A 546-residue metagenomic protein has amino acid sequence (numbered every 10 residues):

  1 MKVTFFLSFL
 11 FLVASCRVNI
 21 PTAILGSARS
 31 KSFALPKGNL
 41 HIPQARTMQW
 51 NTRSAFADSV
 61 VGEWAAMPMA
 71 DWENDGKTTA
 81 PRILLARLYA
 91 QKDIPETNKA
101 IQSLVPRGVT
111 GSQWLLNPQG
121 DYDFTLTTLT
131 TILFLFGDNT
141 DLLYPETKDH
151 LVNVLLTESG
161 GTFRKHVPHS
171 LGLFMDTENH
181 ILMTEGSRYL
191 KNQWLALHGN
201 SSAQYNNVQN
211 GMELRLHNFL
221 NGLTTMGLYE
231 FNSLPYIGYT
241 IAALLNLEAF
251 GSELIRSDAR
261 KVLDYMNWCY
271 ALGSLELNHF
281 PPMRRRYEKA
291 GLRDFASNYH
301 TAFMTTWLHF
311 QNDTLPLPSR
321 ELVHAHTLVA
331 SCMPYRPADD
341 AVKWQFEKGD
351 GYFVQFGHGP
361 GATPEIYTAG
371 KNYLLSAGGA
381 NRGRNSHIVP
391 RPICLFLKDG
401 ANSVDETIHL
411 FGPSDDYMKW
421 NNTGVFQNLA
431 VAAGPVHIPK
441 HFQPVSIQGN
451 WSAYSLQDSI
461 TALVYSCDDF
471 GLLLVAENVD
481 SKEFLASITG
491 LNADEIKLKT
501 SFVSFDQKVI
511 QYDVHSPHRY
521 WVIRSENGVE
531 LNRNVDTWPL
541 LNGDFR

Functional and structural regions predicted by a protein language model:
T4-L12: Sec-dependent N-terminal signal peptides
P21-M183, V208-L216, H309-R546: Ser/Thr/Asn(+Pro)-rich, low-complexity disordered segments
M48-G62, A70-T78, L84, S201-S202 (+5 more regions): Catalytic cores of extracellular degradative/oxidative enzymes
L133-I237, I241-A271, E276: Eukaryote-skewed repeat-based solenoidal scaffolds used as protein-protein interaction platforms, primarily
L245, S257-L322: Extended amphipathic alpha-helical segments with heptad-repeat/coiled-coil character used for oligomerization, fusion
